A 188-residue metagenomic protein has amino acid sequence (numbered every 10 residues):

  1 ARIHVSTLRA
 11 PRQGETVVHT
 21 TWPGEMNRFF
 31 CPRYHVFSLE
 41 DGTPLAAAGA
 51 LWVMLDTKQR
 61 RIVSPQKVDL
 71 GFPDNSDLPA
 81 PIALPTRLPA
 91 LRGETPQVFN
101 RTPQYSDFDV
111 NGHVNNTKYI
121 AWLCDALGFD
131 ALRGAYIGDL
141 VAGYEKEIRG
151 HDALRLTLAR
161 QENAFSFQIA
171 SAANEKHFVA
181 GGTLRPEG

Functional and structural regions predicted by a protein language model:
A1-R2, A47-G49, D56-G138: Hot-dog-fold acyl-thioester-processing enzymes
H4-V18, W22-P89, I148-H151, A159-G188: HotDog/MaoC-like acyl-thioester-processing domains
D130-Q161, S166: A conserved acidic, glycine/proline-rich C-terminal tail/linker
